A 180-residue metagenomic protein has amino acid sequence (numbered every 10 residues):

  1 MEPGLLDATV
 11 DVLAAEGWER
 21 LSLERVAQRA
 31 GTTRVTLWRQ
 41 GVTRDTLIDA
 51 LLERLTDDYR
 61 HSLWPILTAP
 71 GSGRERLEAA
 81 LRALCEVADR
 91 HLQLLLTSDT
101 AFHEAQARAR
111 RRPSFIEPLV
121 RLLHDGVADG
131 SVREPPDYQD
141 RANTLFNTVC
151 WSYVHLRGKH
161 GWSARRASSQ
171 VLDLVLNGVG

Functional and structural regions predicted by a protein language model:
G4, A8, V12-T46, A50: Helix-turn-helix
A8-V12, A83, V87, T148: Short amphipathic alpha-helical elements of helix-turn-helix/winged-helix folds
R44, L51, L55, Y59 (+5 more regions): Hydrophobic/aromatic residues within well-ordered alpha-helical segments
A50, H61-R90, R141-L145: Hydrophobic alpha-helical connector segments
D57-R60, E104-D129, Q139-F146, C150 (+1 more regions): Amphipathic alpha-helical packing segments from all-alpha helical-bundle domains
C85-Q106: Amphipathic alpha-helical segments used for helix-helix packing
L95-T100, V127-D173: Hydrophobic/aromatic-rich alpha-helical bundle segments in the mid-to-C-terminal region
L122, L174-G178: C-terminal alpha-helix
